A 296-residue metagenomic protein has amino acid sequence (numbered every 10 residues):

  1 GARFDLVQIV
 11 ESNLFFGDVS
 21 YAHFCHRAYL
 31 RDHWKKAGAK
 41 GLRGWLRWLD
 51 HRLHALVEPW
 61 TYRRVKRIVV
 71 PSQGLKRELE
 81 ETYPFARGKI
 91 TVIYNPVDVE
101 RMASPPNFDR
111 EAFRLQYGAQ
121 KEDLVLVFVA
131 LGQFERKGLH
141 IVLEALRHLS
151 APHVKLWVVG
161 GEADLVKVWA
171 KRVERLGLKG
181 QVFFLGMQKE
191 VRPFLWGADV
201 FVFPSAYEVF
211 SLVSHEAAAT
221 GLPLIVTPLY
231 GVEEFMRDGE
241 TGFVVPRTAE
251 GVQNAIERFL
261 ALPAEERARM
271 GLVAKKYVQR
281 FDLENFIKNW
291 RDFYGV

Functional and structural regions predicted by a protein language model:
R47-P71: Membrane-proximal helix-turn-helix segments that form the acceptor-binding/catalytic region of lipid-linked
G74, P96: Carbohydrate-associated surface elements
V97, V129-G132, K155-W169: Glycosyltransferase donor-sugar binding loop
A103-A119, N289: A short helix/loop element that forms part of the nucleotide-sugar donor recognition site in Leloir-type
L124, F128, Q133-H148: A conserved mid-protein helix/loop that constitutes part of the nucleotide-sugar donor-binding site
M187, A206: Aromatic "clamp/platform" in nucleotide-sugar-dependent glycosyltransferases that forms part of the donor/acceptor
P223-V226, M236: Short hydrophobic beta-strand element within catalytic cores of glycosyltransferases and related nucleotide-activated
D238-G239, F243-A249, R258-A264: Conserved acidic donor-binding segment of nucleotide-sugar-dependent glycosyltransferases
